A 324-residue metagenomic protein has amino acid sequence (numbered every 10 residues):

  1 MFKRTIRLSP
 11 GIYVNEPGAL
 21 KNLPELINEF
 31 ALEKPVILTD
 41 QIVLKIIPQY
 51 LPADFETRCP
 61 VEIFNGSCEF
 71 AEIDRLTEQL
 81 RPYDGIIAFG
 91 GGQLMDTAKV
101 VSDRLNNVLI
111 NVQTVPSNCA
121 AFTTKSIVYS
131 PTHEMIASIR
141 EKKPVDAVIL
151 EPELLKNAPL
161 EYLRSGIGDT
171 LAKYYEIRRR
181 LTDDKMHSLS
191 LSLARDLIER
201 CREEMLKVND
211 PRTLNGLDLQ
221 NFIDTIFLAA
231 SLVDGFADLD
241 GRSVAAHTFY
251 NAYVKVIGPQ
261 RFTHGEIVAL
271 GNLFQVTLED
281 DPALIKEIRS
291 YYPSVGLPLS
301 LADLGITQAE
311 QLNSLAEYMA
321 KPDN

Functional and structural regions predicted by a protein language model:
M1-G85, L301: ATP/NTP phosphate-donor binding region
T5-R7, E29-F30, Q79-R81, S102 (+4 more regions): Solvent-exposed alpha-helices and their adjacent loops that cap or buttress functional pockets in soluble metabolic
I6, D281-N324: C-terminal charged capping/lid subdomain of soluble metabolic enzymes
L20, K45-I47, Q93-K99, C119-F122 (+1 more regions): Short glycine/serine/threonine-rich phosphate/pyrophosphate-binding segments that cradle anionic phosphate groups
L80-V101, L105-P116: A short, small-residue-rich loop immediately preceding and capping a beta-strand
D103-A194: A glycine/threonine-rich phosphate-anchoring loop and its flanking beta-alpha core in nucleotide/phosphate-binding
H187-Y291: Active-site segments that bind and position negatively charged phosphate/pyrophosphate groups
